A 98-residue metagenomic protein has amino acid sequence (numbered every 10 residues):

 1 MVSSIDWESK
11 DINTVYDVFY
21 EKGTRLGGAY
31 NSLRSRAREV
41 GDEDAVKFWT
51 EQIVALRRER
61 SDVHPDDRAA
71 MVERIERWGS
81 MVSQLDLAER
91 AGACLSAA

Functional and structural regions predicted by a protein language model:
M1-S4, A98: Actinobacteria-biased recognition of intrinsically disordered, low-complexity terminal regions
S4-T24, S35: Short, charge/polar-rich alpha-helical segments
F19, G23, R68, W78 (+1 more regions): Long amphipathic alpha-helices with heptad-repeat character, especially coiled-coil-forming segments used
F19-Y30, Q52: Short amphipathic alpha-helical heptad-repeat segments
L33-G41, R60-V63: Secondary-structure edge/capping motif, primarily at the C-terminal ends of alpha-helices and the immediately following
E43-V54, A69-E76: Short, charged, amphipathic alpha-helical segments
A55-E73, L85-D86: Amphipathic alpha-helical coiled-coil segments
V82-A98: Short, charged, intrinsically disordered terminal tails
